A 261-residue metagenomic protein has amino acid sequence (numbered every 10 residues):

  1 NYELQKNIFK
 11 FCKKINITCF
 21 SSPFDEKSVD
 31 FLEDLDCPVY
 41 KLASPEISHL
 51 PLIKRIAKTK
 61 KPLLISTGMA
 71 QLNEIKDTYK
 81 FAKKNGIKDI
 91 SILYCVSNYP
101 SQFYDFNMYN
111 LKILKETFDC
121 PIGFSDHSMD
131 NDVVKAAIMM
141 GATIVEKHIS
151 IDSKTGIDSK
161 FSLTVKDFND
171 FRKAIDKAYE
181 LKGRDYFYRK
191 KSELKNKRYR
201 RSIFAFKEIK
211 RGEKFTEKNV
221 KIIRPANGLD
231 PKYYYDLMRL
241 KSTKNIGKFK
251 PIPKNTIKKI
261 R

Functional and structural regions predicted by a protein language model:
N1-R261: Catalytic cores and adjacent flexible loops of soluble metabolic enzymes that perform enolate/carbanion chemistry on
